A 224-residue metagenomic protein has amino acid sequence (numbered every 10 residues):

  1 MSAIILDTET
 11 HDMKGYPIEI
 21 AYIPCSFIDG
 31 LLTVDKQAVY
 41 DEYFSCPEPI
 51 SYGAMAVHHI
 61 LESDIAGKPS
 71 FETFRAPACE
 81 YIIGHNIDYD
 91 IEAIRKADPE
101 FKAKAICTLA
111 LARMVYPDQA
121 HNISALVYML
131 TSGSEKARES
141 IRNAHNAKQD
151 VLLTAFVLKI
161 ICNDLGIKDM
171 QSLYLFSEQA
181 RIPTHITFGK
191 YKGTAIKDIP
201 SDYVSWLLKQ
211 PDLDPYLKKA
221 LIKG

Functional and structural regions predicted by a protein language model:
M1-R113, P117-H145: Conserved non-catalytic scaffold segment of RNase H-like nuclease domains
H11, N146-V157: Acidic, divalent-metal-coordinating active-site segment for phosphoryl/phosphodiester hydrolysis, typified by short
S45, P49-I50, L152-I161: A short, hydrophobic secondary-structure junction motif
I83, D150, T154, G193: A residue-level signal for conserved active-site and pocket-lining positions in enzyme catalytic cores
D88, L152-A155, S201: Generic alpha-helical structural signal
H145-N146, I196: Short amphipathic alpha-helical interaction segments
V157-G224: Acidic two-metal-ion nuclease catalytic site recognized across multiple nuclease folds, prominently DnaQ/RNase D-T
